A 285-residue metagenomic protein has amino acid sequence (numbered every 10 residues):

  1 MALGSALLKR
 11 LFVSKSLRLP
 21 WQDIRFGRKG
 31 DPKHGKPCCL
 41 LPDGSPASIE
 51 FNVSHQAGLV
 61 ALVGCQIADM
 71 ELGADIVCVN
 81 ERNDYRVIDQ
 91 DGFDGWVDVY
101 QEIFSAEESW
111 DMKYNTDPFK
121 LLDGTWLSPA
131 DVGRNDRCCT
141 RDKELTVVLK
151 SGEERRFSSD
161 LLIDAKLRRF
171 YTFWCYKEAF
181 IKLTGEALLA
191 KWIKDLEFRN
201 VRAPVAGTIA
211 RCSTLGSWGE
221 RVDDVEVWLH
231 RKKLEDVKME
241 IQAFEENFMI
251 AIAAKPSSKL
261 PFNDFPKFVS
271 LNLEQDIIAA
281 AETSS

Functional and structural regions predicted by a protein language model:
M1-S285: Core catalytic alpha/beta fold that binds nucleotide/phospho-ligands
